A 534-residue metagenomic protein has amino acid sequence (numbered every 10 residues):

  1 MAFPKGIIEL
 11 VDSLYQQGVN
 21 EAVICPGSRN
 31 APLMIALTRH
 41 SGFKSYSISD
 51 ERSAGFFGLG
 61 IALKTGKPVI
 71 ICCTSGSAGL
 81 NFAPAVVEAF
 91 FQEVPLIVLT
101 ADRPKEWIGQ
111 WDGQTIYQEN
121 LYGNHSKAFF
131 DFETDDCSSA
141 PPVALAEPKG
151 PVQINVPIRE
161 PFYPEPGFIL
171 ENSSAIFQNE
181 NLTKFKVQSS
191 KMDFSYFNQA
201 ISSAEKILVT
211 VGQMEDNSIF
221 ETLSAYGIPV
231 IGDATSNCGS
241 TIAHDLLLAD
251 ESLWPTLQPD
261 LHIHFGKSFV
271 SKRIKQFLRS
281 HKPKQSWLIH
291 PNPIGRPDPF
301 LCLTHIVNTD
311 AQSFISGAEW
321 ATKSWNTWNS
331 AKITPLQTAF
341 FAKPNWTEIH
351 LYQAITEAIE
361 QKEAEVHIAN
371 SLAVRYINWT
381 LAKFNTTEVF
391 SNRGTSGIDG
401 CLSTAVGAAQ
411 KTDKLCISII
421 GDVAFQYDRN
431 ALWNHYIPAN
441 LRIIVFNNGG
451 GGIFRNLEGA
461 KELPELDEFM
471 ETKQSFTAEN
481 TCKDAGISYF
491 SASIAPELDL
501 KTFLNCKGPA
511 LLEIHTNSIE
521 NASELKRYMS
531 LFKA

Functional and structural regions predicted by a protein language model:
A2, F277-L372, T477-T481, F490-A534: Phosphate/pyrophosphate-binding active-site segments
P4-C72, A78-N81: N-terminal cofactor/phosphate-binding cores enriched in small/glycine residues, especially glycine-rich loops such as
I7-G18, C25-R29, L33-T38, A331-D413: Active-site diphosphate/adenylate-binding microenvironment
N20-V23, K44-Y46, K64-T100, Q258-G266 (+2 more regions): A short, small-residue-rich loop immediately preceding and capping a beta-strand
A89, L99, P104-H125, L381-A534: Thiamine diphosphate
A89, L99-P141, I231-I333, H435-Y436 (+2 more regions): Glycine-rich, acidic loop regions that bind phosphate or pyrophosphate groups
V143-S202: Conformationally flexible catalytic loops at phosphate/diphosphate-handling active centers
Y196, S203, T210-W287, R296 (+3 more regions): Glycine-rich, anion-gripping cofactor-binding loops and their flanking helix/strand elements in enzyme active sites
